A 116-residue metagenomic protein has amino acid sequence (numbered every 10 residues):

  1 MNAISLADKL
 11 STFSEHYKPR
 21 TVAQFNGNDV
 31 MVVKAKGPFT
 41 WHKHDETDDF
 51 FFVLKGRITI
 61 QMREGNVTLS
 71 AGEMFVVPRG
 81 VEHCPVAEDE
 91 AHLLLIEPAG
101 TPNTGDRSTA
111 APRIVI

Functional and structural regions predicted by a protein language model:
M1-M31, T109-I116: A short, N-terminal "cap"/entry segment at the start of jelly-roll beta-barrel domains of the cupin/DSBH fold
E15-H16, D29-D45: Conserved short histidine dyad/triad with adjacent acidic residue
N26, L54-K55, S70-A71, D89: A cytosolic small-molecule/anion-sensing beta-strand core signal
G27-D29, K36-P38, R57-T59, N66 (+1 more regions): Short, charged/polar surface micro-motifs in flexible loops or helix N-caps
K34-A35, H44-Q61, I96: Short, conserved beta-strand element in jelly-roll/cupin
M62-R63, A71, A87, G105: Short glycine-/acidic-enriched loop or helix-start segments at secondary-structure transitions that form or flank
R63-G80: Short acidic-glycine-tyrosine-enriched beta hairpin
R79-T109: Ligand-binding loop in jelly-roll beta-barrel domains
